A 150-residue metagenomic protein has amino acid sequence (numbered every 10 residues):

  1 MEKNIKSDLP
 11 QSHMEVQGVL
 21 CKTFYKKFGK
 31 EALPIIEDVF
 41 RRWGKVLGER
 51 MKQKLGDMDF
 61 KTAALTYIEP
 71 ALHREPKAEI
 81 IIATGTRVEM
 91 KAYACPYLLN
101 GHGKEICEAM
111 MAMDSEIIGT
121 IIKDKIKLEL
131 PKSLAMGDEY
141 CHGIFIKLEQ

Functional and structural regions predicted by a protein language model:
M1-E89, Y93-M110, D124-C141, I146-Q150: N-terminal accessory segment detector
M110-T120: A short, contiguous, amphipathic alpha-helix enriched in charged residues
